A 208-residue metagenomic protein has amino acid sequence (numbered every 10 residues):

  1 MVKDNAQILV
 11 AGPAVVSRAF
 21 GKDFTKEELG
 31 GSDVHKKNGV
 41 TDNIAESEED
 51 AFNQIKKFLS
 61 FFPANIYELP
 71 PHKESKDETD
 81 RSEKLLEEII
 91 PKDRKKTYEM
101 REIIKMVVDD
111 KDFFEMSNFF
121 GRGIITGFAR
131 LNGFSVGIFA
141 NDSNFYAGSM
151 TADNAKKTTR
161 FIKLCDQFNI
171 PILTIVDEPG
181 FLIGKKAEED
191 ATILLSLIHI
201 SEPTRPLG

Functional and structural regions predicted by a protein language model:
M1, H35-K36, I138, D177 (+1 more regions): Hydrophobic alpha-helical segments that mediate membrane insertion or helix-helix packing
M1-K3, L9, N43-A45, L173-T174: Short hydrophobic alpha-helical runs that function as membrane-insertion/retention elements
M1-V2, R18, K22, A191-L195: A glycine- and small-aliphatic-rich helix-loop capping segment at beta-alpha/alpha-beta transitions that lines
D4, K37, R205: Metal-dependent DNA phosphodiester-chemistry modules and their immediately adjacent helices/loops in DNA-processing
D4-Q7, A11-V15, E48-E49, N141-S143 (+1 more regions): Short, ordered loop/turn segments at secondary-structure junctions
A11-R130, V136, I198: Amphipathic alpha-helical segments at domain termini/boundaries
K95-L197: Non-catalytic terminal/interface segments that mediate subunit docking, oligomerization, and allosteric communication
I198-G208: Single conserved hydrophobic/aromatic residue that forms the stacking wall/gate of nucleotide- or nucleobase-binding
